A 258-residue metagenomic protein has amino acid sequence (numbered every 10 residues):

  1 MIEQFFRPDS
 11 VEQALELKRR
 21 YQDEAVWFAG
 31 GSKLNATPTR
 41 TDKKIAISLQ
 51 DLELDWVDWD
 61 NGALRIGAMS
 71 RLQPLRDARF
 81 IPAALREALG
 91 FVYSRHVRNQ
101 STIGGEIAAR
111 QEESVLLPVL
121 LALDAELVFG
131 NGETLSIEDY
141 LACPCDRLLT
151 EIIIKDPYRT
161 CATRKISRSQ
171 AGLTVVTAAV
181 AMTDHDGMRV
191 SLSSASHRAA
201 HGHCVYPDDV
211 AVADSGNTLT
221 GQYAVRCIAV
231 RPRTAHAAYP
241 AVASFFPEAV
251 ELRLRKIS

Functional and structural regions predicted by a protein language model:
M1-S258: C-terminal structural segment of proteins
